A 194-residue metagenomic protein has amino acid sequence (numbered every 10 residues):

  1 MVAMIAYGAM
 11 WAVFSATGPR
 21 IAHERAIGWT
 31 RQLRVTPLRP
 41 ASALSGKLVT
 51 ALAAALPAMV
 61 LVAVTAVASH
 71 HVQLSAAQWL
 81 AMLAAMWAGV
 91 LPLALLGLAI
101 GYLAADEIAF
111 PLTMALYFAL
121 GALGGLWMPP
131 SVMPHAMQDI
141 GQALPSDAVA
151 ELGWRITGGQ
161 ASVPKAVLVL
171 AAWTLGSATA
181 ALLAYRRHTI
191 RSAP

Functional and structural regions predicted by a protein language model:
M1-P19: Long, hydrophobic alpha-helical segments
V13-L38: Transmembrane helix boundary and interhelical loop/hinge segments in multi-pass membrane proteins
V13-T17, L61, L95-L96, A119 (+2 more regions): Hydrophobic/aromatic residues in alpha-helical transmembrane segments
H23, A66-V67, H71, L98-Y102 (+5 more regions): Transmembrane helix-loop junction
P40-T113, V163-A171, G176-A181: Alpha-helical transmembrane segments and their short interhelical loops
A104-A143: Transmembrane helix segments
M128-V167: Short hydrophobic, aromatic-rich alpha-helical segments embedded in or entering the lipid bilayer of multi-pass
R186-P194: Short cytosolic juxtamembrane segments of multi-pass membrane proteins
